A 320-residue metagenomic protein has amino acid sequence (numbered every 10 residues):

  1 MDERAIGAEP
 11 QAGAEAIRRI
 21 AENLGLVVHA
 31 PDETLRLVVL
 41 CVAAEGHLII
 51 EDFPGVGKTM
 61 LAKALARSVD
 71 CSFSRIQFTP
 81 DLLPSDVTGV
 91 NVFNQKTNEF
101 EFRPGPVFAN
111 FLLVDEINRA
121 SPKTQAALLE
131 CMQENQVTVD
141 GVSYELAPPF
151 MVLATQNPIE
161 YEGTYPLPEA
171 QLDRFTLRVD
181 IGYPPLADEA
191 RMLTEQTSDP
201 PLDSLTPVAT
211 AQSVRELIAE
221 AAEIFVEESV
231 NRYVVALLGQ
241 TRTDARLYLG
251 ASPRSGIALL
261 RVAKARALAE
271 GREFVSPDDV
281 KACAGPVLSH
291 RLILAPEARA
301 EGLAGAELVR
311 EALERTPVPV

Functional and structural regions predicted by a protein language model:
D2-Q11, T241-V320: C-terminal engagement/docking regions of AAA+ P-loop ATPases
P10-V56, V235, G239-R242: Pre-Walker A (pre-P-loop) alpha-helix and adjacent loop at the N terminus of AAA/AAA+ ATPase modules, a conserved
R36-L40, F93-L113: Conserved alpha-helical scaffold flanking the Walker A/P-loop in AAA+ ATPase domains
V39-T79: Walker A/P-loop
D52, D115-E116, A127: Walker B catalytic acidic pair
F53, V87, T155: P-loop (Walker A) phosphate-binding loop of NTP-binding proteins
S68-K96: AAA+/P-loop NTPase substrate/partner-engagement loops
N94-E99, A120, M132-I224, K264-R266: Canonical AAA+ ATPase core
